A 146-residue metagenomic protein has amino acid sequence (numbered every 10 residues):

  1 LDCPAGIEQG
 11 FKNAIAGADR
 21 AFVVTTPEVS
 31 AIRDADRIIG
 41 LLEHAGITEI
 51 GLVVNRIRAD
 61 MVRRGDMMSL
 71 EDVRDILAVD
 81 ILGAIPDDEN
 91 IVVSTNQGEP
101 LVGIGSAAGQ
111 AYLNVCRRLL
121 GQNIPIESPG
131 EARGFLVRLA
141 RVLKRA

Functional and structural regions predicted by a protein language model:
L1-V93: Conserved catalytic-core segment of NTP-binding enzymes
M61, G103-A107, E127: A general boundary/transition motif marking the beginning of the first structured unit of a protein
M68-S69, P100-L101, G134: Secondary-structure junction/capping motif
D80, N90, Q110-A146: P-loop NTP-binding site
T95-Y112: C-terminal boundary of histidine-terminating zinc-finger modules
